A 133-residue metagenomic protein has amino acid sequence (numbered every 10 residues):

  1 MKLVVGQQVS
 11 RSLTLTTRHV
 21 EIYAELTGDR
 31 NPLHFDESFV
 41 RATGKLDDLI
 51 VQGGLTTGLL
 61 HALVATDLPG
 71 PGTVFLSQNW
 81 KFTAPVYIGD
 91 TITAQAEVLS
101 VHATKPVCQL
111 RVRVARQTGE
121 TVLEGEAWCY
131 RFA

Functional and structural regions predicted by a protein language model:
M1-T73: Hot-dog-fold acyl-thioester-processing enzymes
M1-V5, V86-A133: HotDog/MaoC-like acyl-thioester-processing domains
Q7-R11, D29-N31, V74-Q78, I92-A94 (+1 more regions): A generic structural signal for short beta-strands and their flanking turns/coil linkers
S10-T14, K81, W128-Y130: Generic structural detector for well-ordered beta-strands
R30, R41-G44, H61, D67 (+4 more regions): Short, surface-exposed, charged/polar-biased interaction segments
T66-D90, A94: Mid-chain, well-packed structural core segment of small domains
